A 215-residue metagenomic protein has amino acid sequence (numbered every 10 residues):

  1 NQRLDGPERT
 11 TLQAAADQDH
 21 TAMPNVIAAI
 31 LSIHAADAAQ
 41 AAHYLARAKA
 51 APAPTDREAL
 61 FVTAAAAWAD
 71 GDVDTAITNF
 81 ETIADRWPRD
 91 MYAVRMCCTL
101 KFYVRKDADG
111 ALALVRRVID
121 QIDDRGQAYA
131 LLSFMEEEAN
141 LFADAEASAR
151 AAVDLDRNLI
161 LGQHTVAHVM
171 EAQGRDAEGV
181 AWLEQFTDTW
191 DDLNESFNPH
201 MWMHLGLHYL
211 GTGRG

Functional and structural regions predicted by a protein language model:
Q2-R3, A35, D70-G71, V104-R105 (+3 more regions): Structural motif corresponding to the intra-repeat A-B loop/turn of tetratricopeptide repeats
G6-A39, A84-V104: Short, charge-rich amphipathic alpha-helical segments embedded in non-transmembrane helical bundles/solenoids
P7-A15, Q40-P52, D74-A84, A108-Q121 (+3 more regions): Alpha-helical repeat scaffolds
D19-H20, A53-P54, P88-R89, D123 (+2 more regions): Short coil turns that delineate tetratricopeptide repeat
P24-N25, A59, Y92-A93, A128 (+3 more regions): TPR alpha-solenoid repeat register
I27, E58, V62-A65, M96 (+3 more regions): "A position-specific structural signal for the A-helix of alpha-solenoid helical repeats
S32, A67, K101-F102, E136 (+2 more regions): Residue at a conserved register position within TPR or TPR-like alpha-solenoid repeats
V169-G215: Long, internal scaffold/assembly segments composed of regular secondary structure
